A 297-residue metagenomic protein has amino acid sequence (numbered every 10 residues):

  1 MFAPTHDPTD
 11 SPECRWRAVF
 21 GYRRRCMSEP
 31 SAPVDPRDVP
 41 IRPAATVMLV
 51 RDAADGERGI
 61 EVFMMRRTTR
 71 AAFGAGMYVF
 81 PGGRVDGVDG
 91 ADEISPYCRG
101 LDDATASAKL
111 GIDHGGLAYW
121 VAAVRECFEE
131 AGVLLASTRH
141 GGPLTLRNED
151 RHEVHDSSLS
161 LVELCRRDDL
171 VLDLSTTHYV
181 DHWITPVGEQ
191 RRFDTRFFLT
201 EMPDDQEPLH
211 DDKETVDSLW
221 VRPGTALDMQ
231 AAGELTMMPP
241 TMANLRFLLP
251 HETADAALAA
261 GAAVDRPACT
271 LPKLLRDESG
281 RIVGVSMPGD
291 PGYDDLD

Functional and structural regions predicted by a protein language model:
F2-H6, D10-D297: N-terminal leader/linker segments that precede catalytic domains of diphosphate-processing enzymes
